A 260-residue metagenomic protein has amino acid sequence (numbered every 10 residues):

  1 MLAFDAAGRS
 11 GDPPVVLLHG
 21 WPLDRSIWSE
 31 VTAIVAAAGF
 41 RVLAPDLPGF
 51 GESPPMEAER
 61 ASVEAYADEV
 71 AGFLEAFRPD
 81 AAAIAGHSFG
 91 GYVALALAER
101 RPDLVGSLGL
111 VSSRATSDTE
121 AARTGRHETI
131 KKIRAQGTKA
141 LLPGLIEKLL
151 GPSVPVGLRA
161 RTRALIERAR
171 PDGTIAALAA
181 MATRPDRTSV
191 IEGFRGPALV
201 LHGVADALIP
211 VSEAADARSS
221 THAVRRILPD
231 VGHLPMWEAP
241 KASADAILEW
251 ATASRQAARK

Functional and structural regions predicted by a protein language model:
M1-D5, S29-A37, R41-A85, E99 (+2 more regions): Active-site loop/oxyanion-hole signature of alpha/beta-hydrolase fold enzymes
L18-G20, H202: The conserved beta1-alpha1 loop
G20-L23, S88: Active-site glycine-rich loops that stabilize anionic/oxyanionic intermediates across multiple enzyme folds
G86-G90, A94: Gly/Ala-rich beta-loop-alpha elbow adjacent to hydrolase catalytic centers
L95-R100, L104-P143, E147: Flexible "cap/lid" loop of the alpha/beta hydrolase fold
D118-T124, A135-G193: Conserved alpha/beta-hydrolase catalytic His-Asp/Glu region
R195-V231, W237: Conserved loop-alpha-helix segment in the C-terminal half of the alpha/beta-hydrolase fold that carries the catalytic
H222-K260: Catalytic active-site module of serine/aspartate enzymes centered on a nucleophile-bearing elbow/loop
